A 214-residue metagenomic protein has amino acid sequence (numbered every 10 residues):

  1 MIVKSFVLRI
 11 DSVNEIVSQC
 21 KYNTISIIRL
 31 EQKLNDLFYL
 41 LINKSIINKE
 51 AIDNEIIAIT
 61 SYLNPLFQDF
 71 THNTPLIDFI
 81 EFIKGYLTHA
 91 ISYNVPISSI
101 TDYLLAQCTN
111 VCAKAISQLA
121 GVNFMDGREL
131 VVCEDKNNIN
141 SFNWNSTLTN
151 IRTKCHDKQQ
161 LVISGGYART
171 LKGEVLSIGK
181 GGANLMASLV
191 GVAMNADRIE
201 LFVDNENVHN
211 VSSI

Functional and structural regions predicted by a protein language model:
M1-I214: Nucleotide/pyrophosphate-binding catalytic subdomain
